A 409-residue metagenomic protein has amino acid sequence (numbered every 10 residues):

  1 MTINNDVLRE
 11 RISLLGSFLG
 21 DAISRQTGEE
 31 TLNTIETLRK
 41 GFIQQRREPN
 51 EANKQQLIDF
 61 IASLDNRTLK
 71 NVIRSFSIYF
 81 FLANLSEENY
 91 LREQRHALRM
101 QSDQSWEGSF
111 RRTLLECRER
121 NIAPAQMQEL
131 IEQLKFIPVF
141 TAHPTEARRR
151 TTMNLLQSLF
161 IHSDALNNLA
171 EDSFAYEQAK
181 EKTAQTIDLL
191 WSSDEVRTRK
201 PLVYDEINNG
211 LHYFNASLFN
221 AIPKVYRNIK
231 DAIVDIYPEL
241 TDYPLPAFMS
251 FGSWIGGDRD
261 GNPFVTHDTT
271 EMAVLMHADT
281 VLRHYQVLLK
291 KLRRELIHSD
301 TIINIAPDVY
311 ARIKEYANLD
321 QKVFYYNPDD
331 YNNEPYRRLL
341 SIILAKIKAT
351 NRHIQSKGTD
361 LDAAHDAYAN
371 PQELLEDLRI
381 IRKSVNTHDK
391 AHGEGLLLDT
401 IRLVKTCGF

Functional and structural regions predicted by a protein language model:
M1-F409: Often metal-dependent polyanion-binding catalytic scaffolds in large enzymes
